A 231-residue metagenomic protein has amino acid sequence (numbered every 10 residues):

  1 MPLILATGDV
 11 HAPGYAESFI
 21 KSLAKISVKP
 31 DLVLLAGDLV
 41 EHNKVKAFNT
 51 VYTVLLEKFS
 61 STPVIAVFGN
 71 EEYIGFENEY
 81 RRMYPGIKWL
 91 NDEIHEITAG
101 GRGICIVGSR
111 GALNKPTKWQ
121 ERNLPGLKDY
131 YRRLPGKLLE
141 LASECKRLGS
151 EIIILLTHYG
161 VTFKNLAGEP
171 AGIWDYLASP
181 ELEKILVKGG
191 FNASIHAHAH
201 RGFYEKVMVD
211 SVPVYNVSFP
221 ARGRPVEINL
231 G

Functional and structural regions predicted by a protein language model:
M1-T62, I74-G75: N-terminal active-site segment of His-dependent metallophosphoesterases
A6-G8, V33-D38, P63-N70, K88-D92 (+3 more regions): Active-site neighborhood of phospho(di)ester-bond hydrolases with catalytic His/Asp-centered motifs
H11-S18, V40-V45, N70-N78, I94-T98 (+4 more regions): Active-site environment of divalent metal-dependent phosphoester hydrolases
A12, N78-G172, S218-F219: Conserved catalytic scaffold of divalent metal-dependent phosphoesterases
S27-V28, V54-S61, L148, L186-G189 (+1 more regions): Short, conserved loop/helix-junction motifs that constitute active-site signature segments in enzyme catalytic cores
K46-V54, I87, A171-L182: Charged helix-capping and loop-helix junction motifs
T53-L55, E77-G86, V207-D210: Short, aromatic/basic amphipathic alpha-helical patches
H95-G100, D129, E181-G189, H200-G231: Binuclear metal-dependent phosphoesterase catalytic core
